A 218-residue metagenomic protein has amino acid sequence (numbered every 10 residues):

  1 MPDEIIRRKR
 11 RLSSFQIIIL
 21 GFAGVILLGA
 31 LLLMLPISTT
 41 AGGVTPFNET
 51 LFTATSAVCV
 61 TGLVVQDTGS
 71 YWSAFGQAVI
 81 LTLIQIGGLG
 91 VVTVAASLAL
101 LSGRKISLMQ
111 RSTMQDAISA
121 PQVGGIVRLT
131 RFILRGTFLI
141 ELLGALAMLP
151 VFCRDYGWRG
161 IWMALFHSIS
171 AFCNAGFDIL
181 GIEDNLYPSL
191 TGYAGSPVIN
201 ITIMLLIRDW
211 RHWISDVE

Functional and structural regions predicted by a protein language model:
M1-E218: Membrane-proximal intracellular helices of multi-pass ion channels
